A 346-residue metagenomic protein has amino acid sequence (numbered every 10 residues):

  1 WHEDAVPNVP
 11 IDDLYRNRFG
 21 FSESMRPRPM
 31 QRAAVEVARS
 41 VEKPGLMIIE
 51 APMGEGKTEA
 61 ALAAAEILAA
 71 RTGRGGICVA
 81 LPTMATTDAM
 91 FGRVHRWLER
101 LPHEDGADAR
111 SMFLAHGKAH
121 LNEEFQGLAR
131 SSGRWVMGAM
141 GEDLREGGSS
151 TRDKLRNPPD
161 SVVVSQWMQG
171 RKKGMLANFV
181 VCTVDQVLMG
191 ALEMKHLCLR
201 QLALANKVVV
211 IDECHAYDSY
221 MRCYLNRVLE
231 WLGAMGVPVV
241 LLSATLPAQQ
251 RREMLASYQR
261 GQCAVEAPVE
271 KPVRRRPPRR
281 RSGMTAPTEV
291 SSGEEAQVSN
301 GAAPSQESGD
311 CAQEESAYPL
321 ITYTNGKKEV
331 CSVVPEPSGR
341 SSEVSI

Functional and structural regions predicted by a protein language model:
W1-I346: N-terminal helicase ATP-binding lobe
